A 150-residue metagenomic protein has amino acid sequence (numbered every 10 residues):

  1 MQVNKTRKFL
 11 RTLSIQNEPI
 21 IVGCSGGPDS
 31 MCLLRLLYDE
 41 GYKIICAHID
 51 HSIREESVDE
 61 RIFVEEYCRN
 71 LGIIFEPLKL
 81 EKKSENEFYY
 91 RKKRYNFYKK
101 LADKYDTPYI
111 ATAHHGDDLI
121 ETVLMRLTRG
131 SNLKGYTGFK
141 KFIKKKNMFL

Functional and structural regions predicted by a protein language model:
M1-L150: Core alpha/beta nucleotide-donor-binding catalytic domains of modification enzymes
